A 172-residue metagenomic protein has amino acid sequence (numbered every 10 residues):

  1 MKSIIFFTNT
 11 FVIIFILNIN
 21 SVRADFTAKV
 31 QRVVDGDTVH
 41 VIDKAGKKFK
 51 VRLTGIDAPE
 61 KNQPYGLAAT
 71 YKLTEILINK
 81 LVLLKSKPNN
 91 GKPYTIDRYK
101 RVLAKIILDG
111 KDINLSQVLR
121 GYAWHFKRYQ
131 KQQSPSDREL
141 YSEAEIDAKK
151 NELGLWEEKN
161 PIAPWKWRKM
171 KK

Functional and structural regions predicted by a protein language model:
K2-F11, I16-K172: Small beta-barrel nucleic-acid-binding modules, primarily SNase/OB-fold domains and secondarily Tudor-like barrels
